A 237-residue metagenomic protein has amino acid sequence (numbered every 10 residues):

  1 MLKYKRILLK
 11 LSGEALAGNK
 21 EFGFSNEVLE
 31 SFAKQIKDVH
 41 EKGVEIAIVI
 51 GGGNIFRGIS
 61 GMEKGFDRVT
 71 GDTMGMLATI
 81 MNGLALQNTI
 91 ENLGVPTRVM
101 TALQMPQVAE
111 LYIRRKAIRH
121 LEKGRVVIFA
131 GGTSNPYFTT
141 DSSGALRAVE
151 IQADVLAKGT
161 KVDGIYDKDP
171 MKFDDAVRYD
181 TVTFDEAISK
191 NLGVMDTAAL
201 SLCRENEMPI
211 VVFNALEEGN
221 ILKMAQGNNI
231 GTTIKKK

Functional and structural regions predicted by a protein language model:
M1-K237: C-terminal catalytic "cap/lid" subdomain
